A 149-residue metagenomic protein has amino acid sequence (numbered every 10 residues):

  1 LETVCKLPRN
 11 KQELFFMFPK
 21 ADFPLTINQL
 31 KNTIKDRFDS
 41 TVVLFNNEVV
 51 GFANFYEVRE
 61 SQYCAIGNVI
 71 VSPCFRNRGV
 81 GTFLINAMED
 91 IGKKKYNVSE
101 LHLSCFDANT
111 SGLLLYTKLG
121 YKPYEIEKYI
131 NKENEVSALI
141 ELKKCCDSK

Functional and structural regions predicted by a protein language model:
T3-R76, I85-A87, I91, C145-D147: Acetyl-CoA-dependent GNAT
P19, T26, R78, K122-E125 (+1 more regions): Serine/threonine-rich low-complexity intrinsically disordered regions
K35, Q62-Y63, N97, V136-A138: Residue-level preference for beta-strand/loop junctions
N68, S72-N86, F106-L114, K118: Conserved glycine-rich acetyl-CoA-binding loop
N68, Y96, L103: Extended, folded domain segments that form the structural surfaces/walls around functional sites
F83-E100, K122: Conserved acyl-CoA
S99-H102, F106-L113, K118-K149: C-terminal "cap" of GNAT-fold acetyltransferases
